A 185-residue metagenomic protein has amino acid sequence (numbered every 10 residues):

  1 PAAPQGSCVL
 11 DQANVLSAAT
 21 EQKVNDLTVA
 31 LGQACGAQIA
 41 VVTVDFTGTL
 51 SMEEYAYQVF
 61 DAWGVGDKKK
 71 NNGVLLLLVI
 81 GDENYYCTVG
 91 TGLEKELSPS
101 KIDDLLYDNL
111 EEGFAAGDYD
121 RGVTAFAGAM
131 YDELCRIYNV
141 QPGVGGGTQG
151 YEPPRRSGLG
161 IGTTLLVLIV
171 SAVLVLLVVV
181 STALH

Functional and structural regions predicted by a protein language model:
P1-L165, L184: Folded, non-transmembrane soluble domains that reside on the lumenal/extracytoplasmic side of membranes
G162-L184: Selective detector of the "anchor" transmembrane alpha-helix that sits immediately C-terminal
